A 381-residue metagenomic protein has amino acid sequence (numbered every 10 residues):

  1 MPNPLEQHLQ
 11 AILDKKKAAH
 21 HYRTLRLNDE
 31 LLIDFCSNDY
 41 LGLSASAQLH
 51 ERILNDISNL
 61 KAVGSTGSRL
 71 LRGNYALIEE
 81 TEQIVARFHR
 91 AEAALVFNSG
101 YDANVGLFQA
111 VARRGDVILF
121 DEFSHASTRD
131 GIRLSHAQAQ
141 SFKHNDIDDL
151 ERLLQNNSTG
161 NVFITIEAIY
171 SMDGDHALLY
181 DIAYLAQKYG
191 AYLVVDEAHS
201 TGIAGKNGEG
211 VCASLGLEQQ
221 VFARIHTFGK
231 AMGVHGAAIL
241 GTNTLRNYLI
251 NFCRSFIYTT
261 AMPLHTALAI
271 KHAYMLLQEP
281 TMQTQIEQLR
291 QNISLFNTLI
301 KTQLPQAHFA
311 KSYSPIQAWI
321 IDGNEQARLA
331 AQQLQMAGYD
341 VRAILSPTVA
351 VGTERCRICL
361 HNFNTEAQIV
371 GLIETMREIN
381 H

Functional and structural regions predicted by a protein language model:
P2-G64, A191: N-terminal "arm"/small-domain region of PLP-dependent enzymes with the aminotransferase-like
P2-N3, L43, A47, E51 (+5 more regions): PLP-dependent enzyme catalytic core of the Aspartate aminotransferase-like
L43-S44, Q285-N297, Q303-A337, L360-N362: Conserved PLP-binding catalytic core of the aspartate aminotransferase-like
E51, S58-S99: Conserved N-terminal alpha-helix of the aminotransferase class I/II PLP-enzyme fold
L107-A126, N292: Conserved PLP-anchoring active-site segment centered on the Schiff-base-forming lysine
Q140-V195: Active-site phosphate-binding strand-loop segment of PLP-dependent enzymes
A213-Y248: Active-site PLP attachment segment
A261-T281, Q288: Structural motif of enzymes handling amino- and sulfur-group chemistry
